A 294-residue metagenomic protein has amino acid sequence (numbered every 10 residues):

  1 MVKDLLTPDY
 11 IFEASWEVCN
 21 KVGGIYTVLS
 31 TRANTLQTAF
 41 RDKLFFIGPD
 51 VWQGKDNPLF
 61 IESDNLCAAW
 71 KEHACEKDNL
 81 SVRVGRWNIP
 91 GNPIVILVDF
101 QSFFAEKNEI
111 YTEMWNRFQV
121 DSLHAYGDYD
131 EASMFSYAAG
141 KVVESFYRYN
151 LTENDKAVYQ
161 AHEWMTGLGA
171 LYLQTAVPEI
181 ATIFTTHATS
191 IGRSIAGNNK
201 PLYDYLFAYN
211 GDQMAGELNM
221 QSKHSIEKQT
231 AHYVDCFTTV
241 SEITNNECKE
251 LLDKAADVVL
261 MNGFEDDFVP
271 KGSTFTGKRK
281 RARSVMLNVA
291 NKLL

Functional and structural regions predicted by a protein language model:
M1-L294: Catalytic cores of nucleotide-sugar-dependent glycosyltransferases that transfer UDP/GDP/TDP-activated
